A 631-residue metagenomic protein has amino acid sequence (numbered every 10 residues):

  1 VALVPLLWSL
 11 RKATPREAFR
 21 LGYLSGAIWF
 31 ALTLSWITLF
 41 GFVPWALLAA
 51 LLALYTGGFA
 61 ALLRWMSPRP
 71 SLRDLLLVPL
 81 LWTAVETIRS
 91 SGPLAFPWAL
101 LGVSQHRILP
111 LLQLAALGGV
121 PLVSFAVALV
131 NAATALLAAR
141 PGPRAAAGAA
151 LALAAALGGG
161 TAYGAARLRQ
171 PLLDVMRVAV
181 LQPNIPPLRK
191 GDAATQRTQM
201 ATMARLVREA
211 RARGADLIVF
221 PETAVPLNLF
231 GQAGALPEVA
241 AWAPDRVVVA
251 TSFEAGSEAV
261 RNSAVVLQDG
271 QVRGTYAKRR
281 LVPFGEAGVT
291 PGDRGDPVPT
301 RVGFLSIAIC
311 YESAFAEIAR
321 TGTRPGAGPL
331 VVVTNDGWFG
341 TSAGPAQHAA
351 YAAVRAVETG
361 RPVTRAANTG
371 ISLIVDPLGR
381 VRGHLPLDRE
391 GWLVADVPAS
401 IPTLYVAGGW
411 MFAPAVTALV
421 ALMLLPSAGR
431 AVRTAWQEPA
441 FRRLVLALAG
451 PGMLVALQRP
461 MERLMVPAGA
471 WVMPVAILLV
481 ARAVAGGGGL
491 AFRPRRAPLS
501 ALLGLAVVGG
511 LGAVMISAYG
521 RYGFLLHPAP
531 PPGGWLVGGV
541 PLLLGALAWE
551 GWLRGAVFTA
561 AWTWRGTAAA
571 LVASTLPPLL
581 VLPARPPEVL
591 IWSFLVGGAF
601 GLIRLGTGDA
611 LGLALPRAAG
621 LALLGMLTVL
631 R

Functional and structural regions predicted by a protein language model:
V1-L168, T341, S372-V375, R382 (+1 more regions): Membrane-embedded alpha-helical bundles of multi-pass enzymes that act on lipidic or dolichyl-linked glycan substrates
R20-W29, L77-V85, P439-A456, L503-L511 (+1 more regions): Alpha-helical transmembrane segments
L52, P79, L217, V225 (+3 more regions): CN hydrolase (nitrilase-like) catalytic-core segments centered on the catalytic cysteine and neighboring Lys/Glu
A154-A212, G340-H348, A353-G360, T364-R365 (+1 more regions): Non-cytosolic juxtamembrane linkers/loops that tether extracellular or periplasmic domains to nearby transmembrane
G164-E286, V298-R301, L305-I307, Y311 (+1 more regions): Soluble catalytic regions of membrane-associated enzymes that act on cell-envelope and secretory-pathway components
P439-A485: Alpha-helical transmembrane segments in multi-pass membrane proteins
R459-G469, A483-G551, W562-W564: Juxtamembrane helix-loop-helix connectors linking adjacent transmembrane helices in multi-pass membrane enzymes
S517-F524, P532-R631: Transmembrane helix-loop-helix hairpins at the membrane interface of multi-pass integral membrane proteins
